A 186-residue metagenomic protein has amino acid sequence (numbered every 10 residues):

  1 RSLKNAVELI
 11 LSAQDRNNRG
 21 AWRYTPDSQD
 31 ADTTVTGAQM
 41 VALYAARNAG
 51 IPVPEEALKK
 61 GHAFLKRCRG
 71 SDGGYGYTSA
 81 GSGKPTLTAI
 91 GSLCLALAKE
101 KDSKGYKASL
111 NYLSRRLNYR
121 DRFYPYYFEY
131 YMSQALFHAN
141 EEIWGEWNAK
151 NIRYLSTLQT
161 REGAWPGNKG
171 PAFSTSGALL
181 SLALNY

Functional and structural regions predicted by a protein language model:
R1-K59, R67-N111, R116-K150, A164-Y186: An alpha-helical repeat/solenoid feature that recognizes helix-turn-helix modules
F64: Active-site neighborhood of glycoside hydrolase catalytic domains
S156-T160, P166: Predominantly the C-terminal beta-signal and adjacent terminal strand-loop region of outer-membrane beta-barrel
